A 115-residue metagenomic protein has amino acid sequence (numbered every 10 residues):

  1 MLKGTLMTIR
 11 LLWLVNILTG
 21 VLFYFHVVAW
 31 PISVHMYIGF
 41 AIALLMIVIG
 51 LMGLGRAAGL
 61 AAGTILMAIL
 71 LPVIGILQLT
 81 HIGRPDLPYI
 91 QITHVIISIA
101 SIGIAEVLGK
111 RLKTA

Functional and structural regions predicted by a protein language model:
M1-A115: Polytopic transmembrane helical bundles with strong interfacial aromatic enrichment
